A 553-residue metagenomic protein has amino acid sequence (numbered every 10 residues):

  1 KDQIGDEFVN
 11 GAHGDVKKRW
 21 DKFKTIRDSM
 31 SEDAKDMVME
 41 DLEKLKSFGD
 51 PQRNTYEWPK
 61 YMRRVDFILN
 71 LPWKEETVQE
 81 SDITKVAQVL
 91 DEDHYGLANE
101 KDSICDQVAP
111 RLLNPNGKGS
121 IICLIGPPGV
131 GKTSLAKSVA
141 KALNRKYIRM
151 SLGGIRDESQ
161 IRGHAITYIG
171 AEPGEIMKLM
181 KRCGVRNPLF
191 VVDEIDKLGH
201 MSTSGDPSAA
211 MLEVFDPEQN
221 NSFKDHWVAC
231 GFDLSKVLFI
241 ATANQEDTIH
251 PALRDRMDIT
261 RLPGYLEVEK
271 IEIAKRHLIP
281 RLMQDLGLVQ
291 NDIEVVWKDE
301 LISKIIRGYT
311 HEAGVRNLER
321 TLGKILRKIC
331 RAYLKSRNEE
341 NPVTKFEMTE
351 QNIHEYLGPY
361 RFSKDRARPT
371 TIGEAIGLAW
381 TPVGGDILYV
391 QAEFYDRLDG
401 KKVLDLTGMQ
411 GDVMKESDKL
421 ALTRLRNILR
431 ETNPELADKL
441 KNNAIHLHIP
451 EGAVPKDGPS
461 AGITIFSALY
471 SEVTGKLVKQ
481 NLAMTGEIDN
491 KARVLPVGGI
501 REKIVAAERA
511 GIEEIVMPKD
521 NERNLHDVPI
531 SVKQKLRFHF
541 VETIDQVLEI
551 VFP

Functional and structural regions predicted by a protein language model:
K1-N114: Extended, charged alpha-helical coiled-coil/arm scaffolds that mediate oligomerization and mechanical coupling in large
K22-T25, E40-P51, T84-E92, E194-L198 (+10 more regions): Short hinge/gating elements
D28-K35, E75-E76, G184, Q245-D255 (+4 more regions): Conserved C-terminal "switch" segment of AAA+ ATPases
K118-L152, K181, L212: Walker A/P-loop
A142-A171, L179, E269: AAA+/P-loop NTPase substrate/partner-engagement loops
C183-V191, F223-T242, D292-V296, K441-N443: AAA+/SF3 P-loop NTPase mechanochemical coupling elements
E194-F232: Conserved catalytic/switch belt of AAA+ P-loop NTPases
K345, R366-A367, T371-I376, G384-P553: Peripheral, non-AAA+ core regions of ATP-driven protein-machinery
